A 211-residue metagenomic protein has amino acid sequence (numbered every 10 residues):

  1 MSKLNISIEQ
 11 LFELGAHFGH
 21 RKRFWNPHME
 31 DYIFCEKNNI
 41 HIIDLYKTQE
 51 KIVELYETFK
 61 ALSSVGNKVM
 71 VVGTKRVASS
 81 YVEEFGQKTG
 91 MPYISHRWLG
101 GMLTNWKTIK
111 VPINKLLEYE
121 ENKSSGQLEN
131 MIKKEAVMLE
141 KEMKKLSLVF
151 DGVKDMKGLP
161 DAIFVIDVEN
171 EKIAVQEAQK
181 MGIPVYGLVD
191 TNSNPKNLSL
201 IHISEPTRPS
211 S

Functional and structural regions predicted by a protein language model:
S2-K68, T74-K123, K133-A136, M156: N-terminal cationic and glycine-rich segments that engage phosphates or anionic surfaces
K60, F85-T89, E177-I183, I203: Short, solvent-exposed amphipathic alpha-helical segments in soluble enzyme and RNA/protein-processing domains
G66-N67, M91, G158-D161, M181-P184 (+1 more regions): Short glycine-/polar-rich loops that comprise or flank the Walker A/P-loop and associated switch/sensor motifs
G73, S95, F164-V168, G187-V189: Flexible glycine-/small-residue-rich
E121-A162: Active-site rim loops that border cofactor/substrate pockets in soluble metabolic enzymes
D155, D161-Q176: Internal active-site segments that recognize and position negatively charged phosphoryl groups and nucleotide moieties
N170-L200: Nucleotide-binding motor/catalytic cores of P-loop/tubulin-like NTPases across gene-expression machines
I201-S211: Single conserved hydrophobic/aromatic residue that forms the stacking wall/gate of nucleotide- or nucleobase-binding
